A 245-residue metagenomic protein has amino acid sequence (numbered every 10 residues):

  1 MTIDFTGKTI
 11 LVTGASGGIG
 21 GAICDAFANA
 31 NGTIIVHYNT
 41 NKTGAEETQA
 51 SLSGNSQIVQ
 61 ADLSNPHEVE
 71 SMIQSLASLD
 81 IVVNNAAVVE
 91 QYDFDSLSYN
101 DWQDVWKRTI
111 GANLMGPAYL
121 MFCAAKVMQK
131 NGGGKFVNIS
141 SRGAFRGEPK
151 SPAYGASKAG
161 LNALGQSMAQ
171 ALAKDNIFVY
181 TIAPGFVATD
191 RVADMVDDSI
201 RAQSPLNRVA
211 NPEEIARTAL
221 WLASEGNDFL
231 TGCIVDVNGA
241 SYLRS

Functional and structural regions predicted by a protein language model:
S16-G17: Conserved glycine-rich cofactor-binding loop
Q74, V89-K107, K130, K150-A153 (+1 more regions): Conserved mid-core segment of classical short-chain dehydrogenase/reductases
V88, Y99-Y119, G133, V137 (+1 more regions): Catalytic Tyr-X3-Lys loop
M121, S157, G165: Active-site helix of classical SDR
K126, Q170-A171, D228: Alpha-helical segment proximal to the catalytic Tyr-Lys
S141: Residue(s) in the substrate-gating loop at a strand-loop-helix junction that position the organic substrate next
R146, T231-S245: Short C-terminal tail/terminal secondary-structure segment of NAD(P)H-dependent dehydrogenase/reductase domains
A173, F178, L230-G232: Short, small/polar-rich loop/turn modules that mediate ligand/substrate recognition or access, typified
